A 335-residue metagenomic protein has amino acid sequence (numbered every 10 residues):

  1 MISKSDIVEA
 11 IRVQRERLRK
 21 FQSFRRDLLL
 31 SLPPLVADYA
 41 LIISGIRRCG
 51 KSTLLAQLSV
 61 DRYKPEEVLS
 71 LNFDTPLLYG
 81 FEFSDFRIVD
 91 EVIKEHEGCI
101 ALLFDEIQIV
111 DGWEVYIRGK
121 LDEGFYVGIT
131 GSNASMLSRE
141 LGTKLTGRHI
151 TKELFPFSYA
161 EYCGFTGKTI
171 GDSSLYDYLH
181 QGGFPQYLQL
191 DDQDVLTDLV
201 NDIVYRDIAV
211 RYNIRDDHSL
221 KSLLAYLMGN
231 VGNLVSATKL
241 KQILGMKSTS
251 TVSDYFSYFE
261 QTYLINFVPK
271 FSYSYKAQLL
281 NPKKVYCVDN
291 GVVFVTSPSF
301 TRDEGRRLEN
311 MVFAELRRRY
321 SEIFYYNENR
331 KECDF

Functional and structural regions predicted by a protein language model:
I2-R17, S132-A134, R139-T238, Y255: Interdomain motor-coupling "hinge/lid" segment immediately C-terminal to the ATP-binding subdomain of NTP-driven enzymes
L18-L35: Pre-Walker A adenine-sensing motif
I43: Hydrophobic anchor at the beta1->P-loop junction of P-loop NTPases
R47-R48: Walker A (P-loop) phosphate-binding loop of P-loop NTPases
K51-S52: Conserved lysine of the Walker
E67-I100: Short glycine-rich substrate-engagement loop in P-loop NTPases that contacts/grips substrate
L69, Q189, Q193-F335: Accessory nucleic acid-recognition modules appended to NTPase machines
E114-S135, R139-K144: Conserved catalytic/switch belt of AAA+ P-loop NTPases
